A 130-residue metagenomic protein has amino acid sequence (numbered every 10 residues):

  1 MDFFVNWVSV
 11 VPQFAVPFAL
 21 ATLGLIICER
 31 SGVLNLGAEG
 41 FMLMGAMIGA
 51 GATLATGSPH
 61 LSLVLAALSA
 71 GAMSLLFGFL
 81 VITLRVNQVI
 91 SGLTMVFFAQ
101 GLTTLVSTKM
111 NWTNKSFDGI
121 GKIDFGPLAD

Functional and structural regions predicted by a protein language model:
M1-F3: Short, Lys/Arg-rich, polar N-terminal cytosolic tail immediately upstream of the first transmembrane signal-anchor
N6-A55, L63, A72-V89: Single transmembrane alpha-helix segments in multi-pass membrane proteins
A38, T53-T56, S91, V106-K109 (+2 more regions): Juxtamembrane helix-loop transition sites at the ends of transmembrane segments in multi-pass membrane proteins
S69, M95-A99: Transmembrane alpha-helical core residues of multi-pass small-molecule transporters, especially secondary transporters
A99-D130: Transmembrane helix-bundle core of multi-pass membrane transporters and related energy-transducing complexes
